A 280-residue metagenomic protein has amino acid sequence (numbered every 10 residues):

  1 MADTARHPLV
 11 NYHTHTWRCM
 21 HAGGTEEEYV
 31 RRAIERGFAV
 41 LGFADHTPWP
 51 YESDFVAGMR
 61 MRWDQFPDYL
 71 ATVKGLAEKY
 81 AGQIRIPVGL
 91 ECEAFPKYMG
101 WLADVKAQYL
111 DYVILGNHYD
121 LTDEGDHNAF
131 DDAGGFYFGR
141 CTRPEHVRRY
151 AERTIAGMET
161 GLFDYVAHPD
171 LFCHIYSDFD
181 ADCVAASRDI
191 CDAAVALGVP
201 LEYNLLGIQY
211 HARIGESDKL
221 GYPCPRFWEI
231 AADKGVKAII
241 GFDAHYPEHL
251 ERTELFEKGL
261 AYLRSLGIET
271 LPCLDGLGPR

Functional and structural regions predicted by a protein language model:
M1-P96, V105-A107, H174-S177, A181-A185 (+4 more regions): An N-terminally biased module of ancient metal coordination in phosphate/nucleic-acid-related enzymes
P8-N11, V40-G42, R85-G89, D111-I114 (+4 more regions): Structural preference for beta-strand elements that scaffold enzyme active sites
H46, P169, V236-E251: Short acidic/histidine-rich active-site segments
E52, Y210-R213, D218, P247-E251: Short active-site-adjacent structural elements
W63-L197: Extended substrate/RNA-proximal surfaces in nucleic-acid metabolism proteins
K106-Y112, Y222-I239, L255-C273: Structural recognition of alpha->loop->beta junctions
C191-F242: Glycine/small-residue-rich hydrophobic helix-like segments
H249, L266-G267, L274-R280: C-terminal regulatory/interaction regions
